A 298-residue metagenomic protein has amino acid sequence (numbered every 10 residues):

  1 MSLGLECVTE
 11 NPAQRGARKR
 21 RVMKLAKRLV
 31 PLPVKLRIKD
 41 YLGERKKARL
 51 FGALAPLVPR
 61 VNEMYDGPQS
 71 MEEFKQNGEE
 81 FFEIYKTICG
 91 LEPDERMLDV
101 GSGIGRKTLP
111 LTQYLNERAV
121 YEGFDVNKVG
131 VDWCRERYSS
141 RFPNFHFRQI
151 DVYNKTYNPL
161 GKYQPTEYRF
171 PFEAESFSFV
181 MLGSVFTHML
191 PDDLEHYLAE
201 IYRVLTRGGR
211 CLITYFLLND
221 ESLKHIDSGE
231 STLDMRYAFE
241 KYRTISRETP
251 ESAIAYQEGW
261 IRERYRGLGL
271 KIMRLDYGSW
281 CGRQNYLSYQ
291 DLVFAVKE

Functional and structural regions predicted by a protein language model:
S2-P12, G16, R20-K24, R28 (+5 more regions): Class I (Rossmann-like) S-adenosyl-L-methionine-dependent methyltransferase catalytic domain, capturing the SAM-binding
V100: Conserved beta-strand/loop positions that form the S-adenosyl-L-methionine
T112, N116: Gly/Ala-rich phosphate-binding loop of Rossmann-like dinucleotide-binding domains, activating on the conserved
M181: A conserved beta-strand element that flanks and buttresses the S-adenosyl-L-methionine
S184-V185: Short catalytic micro-motifs in class I SAM-dependent methyltransferases
L190-P191: Helix-capping/helix-break motifs at membrane-protein junctions, especially on the cytosolic side just before or after
E195-R207: A short glycine-rich, Lys/Arg-flanked "PGG" loop and its adjoining helix->strand segment in the class I
